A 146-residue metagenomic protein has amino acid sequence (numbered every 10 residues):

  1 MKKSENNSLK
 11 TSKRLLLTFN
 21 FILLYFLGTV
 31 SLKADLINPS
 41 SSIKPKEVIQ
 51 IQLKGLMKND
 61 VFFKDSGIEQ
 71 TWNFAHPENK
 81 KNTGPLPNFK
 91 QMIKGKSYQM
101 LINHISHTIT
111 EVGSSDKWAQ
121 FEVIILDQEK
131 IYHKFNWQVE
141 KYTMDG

Functional and structural regions predicted by a protein language model:
K2-F19: Bacterial N-terminal signal peptides that target proteins for export
T18-G28: Bacterial N-terminal signal peptides
L32-L36: Boundary at the C-terminal end of the N-terminal hydrophobic targeting segment
P39-S41: TPR-adjacent "capping" and linker segments in tetratricopeptide-repeat scaffold/adaptor proteins
K44-D60, Q70, F74: Short, aromatic-enriched amphipathic alpha-helices that serve as compact interaction elements
K58, P77, L126-Q128: Short beta-turn/strand-loop junction motif enriched in small, turn-promoting residues
F62-D116: Short solvent-exposed beta->alpha transition segments
E111-G146: Exposed beta-sheet edge and beta->alpha loop/turn motif
